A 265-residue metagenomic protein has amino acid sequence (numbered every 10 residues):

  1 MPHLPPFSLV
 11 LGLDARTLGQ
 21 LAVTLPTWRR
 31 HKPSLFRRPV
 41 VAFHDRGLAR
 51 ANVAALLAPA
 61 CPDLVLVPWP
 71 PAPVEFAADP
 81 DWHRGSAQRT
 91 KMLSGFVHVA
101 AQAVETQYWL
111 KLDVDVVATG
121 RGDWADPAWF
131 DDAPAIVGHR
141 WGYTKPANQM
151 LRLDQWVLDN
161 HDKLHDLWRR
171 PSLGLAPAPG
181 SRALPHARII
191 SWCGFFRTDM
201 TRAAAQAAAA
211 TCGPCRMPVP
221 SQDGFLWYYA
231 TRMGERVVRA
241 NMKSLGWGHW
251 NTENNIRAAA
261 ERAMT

Functional and structural regions predicted by a protein language model:
M1-P26: N-proximal low-complexity "stem/linker" segments adjacent to membrane-targeting elements
P26-F36: Short, acidic, metal-binding catalytic loop of nucleotide-sugar glycosyltransferases
V41-A49, A72-P73, W141-K145, K243-S244: Short beta-alpha junction loops
D45-T106: Active-site-proximal specificity loops/subdomain of glycosyltransferases
H83-S86, V117-C215: Conserved catalytic core of nucleotide-sugar-dependent glycosyltransferases
G85-S94, V114-V116, I189-W192, V219-W227: Conserved glycosyltransferase catalytic-site signature
T106-V117: Short beta-strand-to-loop acidic/aromatic patch adjacent to the donor-nucleotide binding site
Q206-T265: C-terminal catalytic/acceptor-binding lobe
